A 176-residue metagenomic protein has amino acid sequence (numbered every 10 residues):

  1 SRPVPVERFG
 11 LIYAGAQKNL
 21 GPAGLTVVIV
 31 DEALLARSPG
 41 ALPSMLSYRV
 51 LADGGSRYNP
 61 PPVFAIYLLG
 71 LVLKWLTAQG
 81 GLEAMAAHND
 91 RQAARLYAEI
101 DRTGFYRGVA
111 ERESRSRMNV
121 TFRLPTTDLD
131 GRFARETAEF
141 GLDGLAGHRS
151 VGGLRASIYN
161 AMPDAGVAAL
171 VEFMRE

Functional and structural regions predicted by a protein language model:
P5-A16: Conserved active-site segment immediately N-terminal to the catalytic lysine that forms the internal aldimine
L11, L25-I29, N119-T121: Conserved hydrophobic/aromatic beta-strand scaffold that supports enzyme active sites
A16-A98, E111: Active-site C-terminal subdomain of aminotransferase-like
V30, F122-T126, I158-N160: Short beta-strand-to-loop capping motifs
Y106-T137: Conserved PLP-binding catalytic core of the aspartate aminotransferase-like
G131-F140, A169-R175: Short amphipathic alpha-helices in soluble, non-transmembrane regions that often serve as interface/regulatory elements
F140-I158: Conserved PLP cofactor-binding pocket of PLP-dependent enzymes
G152-E176: PLP-dependent enzyme catalytic core of the Aspartate aminotransferase-like
